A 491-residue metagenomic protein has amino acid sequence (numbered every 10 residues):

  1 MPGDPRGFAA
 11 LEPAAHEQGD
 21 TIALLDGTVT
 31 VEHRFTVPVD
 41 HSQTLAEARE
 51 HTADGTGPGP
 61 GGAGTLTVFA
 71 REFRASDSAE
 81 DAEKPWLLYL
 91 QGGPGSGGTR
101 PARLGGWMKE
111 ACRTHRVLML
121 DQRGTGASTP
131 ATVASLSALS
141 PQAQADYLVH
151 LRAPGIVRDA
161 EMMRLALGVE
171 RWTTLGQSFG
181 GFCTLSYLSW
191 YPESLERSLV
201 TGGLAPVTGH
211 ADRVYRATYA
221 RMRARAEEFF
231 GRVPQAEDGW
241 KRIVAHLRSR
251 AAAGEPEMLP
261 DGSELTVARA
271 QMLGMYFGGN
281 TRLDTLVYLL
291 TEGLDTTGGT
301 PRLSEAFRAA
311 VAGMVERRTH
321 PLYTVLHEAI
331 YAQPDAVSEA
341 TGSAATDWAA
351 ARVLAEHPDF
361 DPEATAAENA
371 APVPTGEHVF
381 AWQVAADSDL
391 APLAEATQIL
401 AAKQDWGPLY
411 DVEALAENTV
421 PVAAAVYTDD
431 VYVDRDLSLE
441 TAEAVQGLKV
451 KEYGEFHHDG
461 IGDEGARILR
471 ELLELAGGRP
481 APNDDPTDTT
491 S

Functional and structural regions predicted by a protein language model:
D4-D261, W382-L400, Q404-L415, V420 (+3 more regions): Gly/Pro-rich cap/lid or specificity-loop segments adjacent to the active site
E255-K403: Alpha/beta-hydrolase fold active-site neighborhood
L289-T291, D434-E443: Short alpha-helix in the alpha/beta-hydrolase fold that links the catalytic acid
A425: Short hydrophobic/aromatic beta-strand micro-patches that form the beta-sheet surface supporting nucleotide- or nucleic
V445-V450: Structural alpha-beta junctions
